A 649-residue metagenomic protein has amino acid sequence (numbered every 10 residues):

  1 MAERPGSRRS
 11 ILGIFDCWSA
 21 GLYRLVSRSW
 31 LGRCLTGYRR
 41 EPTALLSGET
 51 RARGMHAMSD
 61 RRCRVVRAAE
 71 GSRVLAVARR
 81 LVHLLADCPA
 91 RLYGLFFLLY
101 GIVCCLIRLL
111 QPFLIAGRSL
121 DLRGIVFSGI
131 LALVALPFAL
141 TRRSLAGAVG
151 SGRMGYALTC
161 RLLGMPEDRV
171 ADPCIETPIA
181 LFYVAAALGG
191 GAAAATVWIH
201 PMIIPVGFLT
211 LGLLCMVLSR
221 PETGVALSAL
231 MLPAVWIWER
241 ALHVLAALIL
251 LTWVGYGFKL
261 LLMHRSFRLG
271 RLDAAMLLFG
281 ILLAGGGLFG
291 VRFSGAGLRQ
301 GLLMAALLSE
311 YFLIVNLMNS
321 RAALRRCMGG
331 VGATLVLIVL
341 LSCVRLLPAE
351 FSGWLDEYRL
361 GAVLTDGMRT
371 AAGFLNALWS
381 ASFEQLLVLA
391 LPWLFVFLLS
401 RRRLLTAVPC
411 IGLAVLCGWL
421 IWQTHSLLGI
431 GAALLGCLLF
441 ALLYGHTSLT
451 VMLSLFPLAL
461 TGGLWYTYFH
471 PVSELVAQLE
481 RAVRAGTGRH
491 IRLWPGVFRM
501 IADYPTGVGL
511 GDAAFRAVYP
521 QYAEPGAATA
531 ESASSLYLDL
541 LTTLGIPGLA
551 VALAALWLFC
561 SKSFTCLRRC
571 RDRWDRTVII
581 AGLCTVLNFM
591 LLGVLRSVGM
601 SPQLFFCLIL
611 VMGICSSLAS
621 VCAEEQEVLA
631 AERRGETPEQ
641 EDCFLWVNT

Functional and structural regions predicted by a protein language model:
L31-D87, L145-I179, T565-R576, E627-N648: Membrane-interfacial, low-structure loops and terminal tails that flank and connect transmembrane helices in multi-pass
R91-Q111, G117-T141, I179-A195, G207-G212 (+12 more regions): Alpha-helical transmembrane segments of multi-pass inner-membrane proteins
V103-R108, P137-A139, C215-S309, F589: N-terminal hydrophobic segments of proteins, predominantly signal-anchor/transmembrane helices of inner/organellar
F127-F138, C437-L438, L449-S454, L460 (+1 more regions): Transmembrane alpha-helices of multi-pass inner-membrane enzymes
A146-M154, E357-L360, T365-T370, A459-A502 (+3 more regions): Flexible juxtamembrane loops connecting transmembrane helices in multi-pass membrane enzymes that build or modify
I175-I179, V225, L269-L282, G295-A305 (+2 more regions): Interfacial loop-to-transmembrane-helix boundary motif in multi-pass membrane proteins
V217, P221-T223, F258-A275, F397-I411 (+2 more regions): Membrane-interface helix-loop-helix junctions at transmembrane boundaries of multi-pass membrane enzymes, predominantly
R481-P495, T506-L544, L567: Long extracytoplasmic/lumenal interhelical loops at the membrane interface of multi-pass membrane proteins
